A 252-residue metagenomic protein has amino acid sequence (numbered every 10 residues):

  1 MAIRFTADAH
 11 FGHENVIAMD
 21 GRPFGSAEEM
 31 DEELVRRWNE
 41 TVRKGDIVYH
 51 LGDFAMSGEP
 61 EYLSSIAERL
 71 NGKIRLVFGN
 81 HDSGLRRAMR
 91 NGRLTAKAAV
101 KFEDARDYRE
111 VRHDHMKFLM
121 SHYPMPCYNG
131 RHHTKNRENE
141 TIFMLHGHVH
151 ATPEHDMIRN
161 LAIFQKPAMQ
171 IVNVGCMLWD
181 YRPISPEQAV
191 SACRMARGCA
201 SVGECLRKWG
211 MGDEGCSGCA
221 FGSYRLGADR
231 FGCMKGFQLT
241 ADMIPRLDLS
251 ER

Functional and structural regions predicted by a protein language model:
A2-Y108: Core catalytic region of metal-dependent phosphoesterases/phosphodiesterases, especially metallo-beta-lactamase-like
A7, G147, L226: Single, functionally critical "micro-switch" positions that shape active/binding sites and transmembrane helices
H13-N15, G58, N129, P153-H155 (+1 more regions): Activation segment
V16, N129-H133, I244: A short, polar/proline- and glycine-enriched secondary-structure boundary/capping micro-motif
R43, G72, N139-E140, M169 (+1 more regions): Structured loop/turn residues at beta-strand edges in well-structured enzyme cores
L51, G147, G222: Conserved residues at the C-terminal ends of beta-strands
A98-A200: Conserved beta-sheet core of the metallophosphoesterase superfamily
G198-R252: Cysteine-centered metal-binding/redox modules
